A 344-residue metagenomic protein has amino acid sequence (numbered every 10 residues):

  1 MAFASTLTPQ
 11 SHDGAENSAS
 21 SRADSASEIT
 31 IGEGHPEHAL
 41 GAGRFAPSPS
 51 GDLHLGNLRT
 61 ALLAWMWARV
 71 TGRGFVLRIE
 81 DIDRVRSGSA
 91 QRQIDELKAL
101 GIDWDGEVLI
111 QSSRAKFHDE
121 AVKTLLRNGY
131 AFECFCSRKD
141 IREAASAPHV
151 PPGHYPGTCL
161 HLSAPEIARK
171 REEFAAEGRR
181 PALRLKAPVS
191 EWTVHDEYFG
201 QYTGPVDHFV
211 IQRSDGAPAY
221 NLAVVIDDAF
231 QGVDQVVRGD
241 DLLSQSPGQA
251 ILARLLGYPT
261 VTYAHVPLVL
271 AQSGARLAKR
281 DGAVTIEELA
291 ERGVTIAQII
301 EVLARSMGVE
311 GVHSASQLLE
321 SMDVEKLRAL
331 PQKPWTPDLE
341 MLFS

Functional and structural regions predicted by a protein language model:
M1-D52, V70, A176, S190 (+1 more regions): Non-catalytic terminal extensions that flank enzyme cores
A2-N17, D24-H149, D240-Y258: N-terminal Rossmann-like or analogous alpha/beta NTP/dinucleotide-binding catalytic cores that position adenine
F75-D83, H265-P267, A315-M322: Short alpha-helical "patches" and their helix-cap loops
L77, G106, C134-F135, T262 (+3 more regions): A generic structural-conservation signal
D83-R92, A271-A275, M322-A329: Short, mixed-charge aromatic SLiMs
K116-Y130, P152-G157, R179-A182, S306-E320: Short secondary-structure transition/capping segments
L126-R127, A229, A290, A304: Alpha-helix boundary recognition
K139-A278, T285-A290, T336-S344: Active-site cores that bind ATP or allylic diphosphates and position pyrophosphate for catalysis
